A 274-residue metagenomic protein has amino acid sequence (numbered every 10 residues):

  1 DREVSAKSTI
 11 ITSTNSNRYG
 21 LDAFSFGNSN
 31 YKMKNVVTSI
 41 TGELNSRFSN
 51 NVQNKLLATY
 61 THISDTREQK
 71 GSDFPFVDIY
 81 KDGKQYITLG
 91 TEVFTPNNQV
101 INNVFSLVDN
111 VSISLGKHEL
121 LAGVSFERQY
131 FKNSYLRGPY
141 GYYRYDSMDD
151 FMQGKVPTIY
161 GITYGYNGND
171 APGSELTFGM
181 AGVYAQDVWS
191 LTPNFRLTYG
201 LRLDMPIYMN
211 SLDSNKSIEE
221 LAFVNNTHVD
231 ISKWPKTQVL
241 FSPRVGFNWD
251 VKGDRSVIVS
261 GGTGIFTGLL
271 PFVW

Functional and structural regions predicted by a protein language model:
R2-Q186, N225-N226: Replace "related TpsB outer-membrane translocases also match" with "some related outer-membrane beta-barrels such as
N45, L57-T59, I101-V104, L121 (+2 more regions): Structural signature of Gram-negative outer-membrane beta-barrels, strongest in the C-terminal barrel of TonB-dependent
